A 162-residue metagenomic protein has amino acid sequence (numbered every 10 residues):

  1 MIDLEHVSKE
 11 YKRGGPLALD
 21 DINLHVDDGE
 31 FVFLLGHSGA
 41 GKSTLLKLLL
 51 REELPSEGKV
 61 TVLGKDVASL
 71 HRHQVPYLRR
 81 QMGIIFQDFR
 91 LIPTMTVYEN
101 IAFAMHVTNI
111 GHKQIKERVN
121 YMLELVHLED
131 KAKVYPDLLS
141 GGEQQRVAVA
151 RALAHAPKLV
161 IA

Functional and structural regions predicted by a protein language model:
M1, E10-D21, H71: A short, flexible loop at the N-terminus of ABC-type nucleotide-binding domains that lies
L50: Helix-to-loop junction immediately C-terminal to a conserved catalytic motif
G58-D66: Conserved ABC transporter NBD signature motif
K65-D66, A102, H106-N109, K113-D130: Conserved ABC ATPase "signature" region
M95-F103: Short coil-to-helix segment of the ABC ATPase nucleotide-binding domain corresponding to the Q-loop/switch region
Y135-L139, E143: Conserved ABC ATPase signature
A156: Conserved catalytic motifs of ABC-family nucleotide-binding domains
V160-A162: Catalytic Walker B motif of ABC-type/P-loop ATPase nucleotide-binding domains
